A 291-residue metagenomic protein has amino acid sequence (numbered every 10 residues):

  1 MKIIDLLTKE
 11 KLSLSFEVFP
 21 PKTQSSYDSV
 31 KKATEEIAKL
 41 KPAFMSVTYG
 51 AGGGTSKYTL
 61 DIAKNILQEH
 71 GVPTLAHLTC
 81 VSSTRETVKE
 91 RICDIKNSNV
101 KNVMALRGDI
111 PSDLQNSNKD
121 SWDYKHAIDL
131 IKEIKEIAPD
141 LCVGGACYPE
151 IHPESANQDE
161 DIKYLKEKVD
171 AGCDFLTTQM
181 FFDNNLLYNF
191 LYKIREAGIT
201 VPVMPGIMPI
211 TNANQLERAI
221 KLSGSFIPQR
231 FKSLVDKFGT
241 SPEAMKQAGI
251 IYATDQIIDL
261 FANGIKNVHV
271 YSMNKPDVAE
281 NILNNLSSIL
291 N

Functional and structural regions predicted by a protein language model:
M1-F16, T23, E133-K135, K232-S233 (+2 more regions): N-terminal amphipathic alpha-helix/helix-capping segment at the start of soluble metabolic enzymes
I3-L6, S25-Y27, G53-N65, T84-E90 (+4 more regions): Active-site-adjacent beta->alpha loops and helix N-cap segments on the catalytic face of soluble alpha/beta enzymes
S13-S29, T74-E86, G144-E160, K237-I251: Active-site mouth loops of central-metabolism enzymes
E17, M45, I95, K168 (+3 more regions): Conserved, mostly hydrophobic/aromatic
V18-P21, T48-G52, H77-S83, G108-D109 (+4 more regions): Active-site beta-loop-alpha junctions enriched in small/polar residues
Q24-I37, T59, R85-I92, N157-E167 (+1 more regions): Short, acidic/polar
S121-W122, H126-Y148, G198-I250, D255 (+1 more regions): Active-site pocket-lining/capping segments in soluble small-molecule metabolic enzymes
E133-F175, I251-N263: Active-site/ligand-binding-proximal alpha/beta "capping" segment
